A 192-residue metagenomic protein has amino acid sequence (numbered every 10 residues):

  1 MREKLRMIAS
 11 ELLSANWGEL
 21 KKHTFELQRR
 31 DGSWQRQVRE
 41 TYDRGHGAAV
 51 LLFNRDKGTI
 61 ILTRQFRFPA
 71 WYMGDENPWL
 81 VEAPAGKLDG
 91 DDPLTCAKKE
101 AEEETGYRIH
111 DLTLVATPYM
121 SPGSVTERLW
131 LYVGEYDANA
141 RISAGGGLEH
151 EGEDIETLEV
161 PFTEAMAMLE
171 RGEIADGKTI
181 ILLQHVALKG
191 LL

Functional and structural regions predicted by a protein language model:
K4-A9, R64, E76-W79, L114 (+2 more regions): Nudix hydrolase/Nudix homology domain
L12-N16, M73, Y119-W130: Acidic pyrophosphate-coordinating catalytic loop
L13-K57, W71: Acidic, metal-coordinating catalytic segment for phosphate/diphosphate chemistry, firing primarily on the Nudix
L20-K22, L62, L131-V133, T157-E159: Conserved hydrophobic/aromatic beta-strand scaffold that supports enzyme active sites
T24-D31, S121-I142: Active-site-adjacent beta-strand/loop module that shapes the phosphate/pyrophosphate-binding cleft
R39-Y42, T59-K99, R141, G145-E151: Conserved Nudix-box catalytic region and its N-terminal flanking loop in Nudix hydrolases and closely related
G90-T95, E104, R108-H110: Beta-rich strand-turn-strand
R108-T113, Y119-M120: Acidic/glycine-rich phosphate/pyrophosphate-binding loops and surrounding catalytic core that coordinate Mg2+
